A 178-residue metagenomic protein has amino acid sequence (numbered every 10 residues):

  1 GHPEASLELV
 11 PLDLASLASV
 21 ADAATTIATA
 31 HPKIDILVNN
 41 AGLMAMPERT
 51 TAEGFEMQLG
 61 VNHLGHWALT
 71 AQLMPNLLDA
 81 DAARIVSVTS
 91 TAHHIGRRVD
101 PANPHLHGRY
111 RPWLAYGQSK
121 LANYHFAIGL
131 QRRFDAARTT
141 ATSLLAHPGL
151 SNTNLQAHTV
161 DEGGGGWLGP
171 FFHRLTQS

Functional and structural regions predicted by a protein language model:
G1-E162: Rossmann-fold NAD(P)H-dependent dehydrogenase/reductase core
V20, S119, G169-S178: C-terminal helical subdomain
G165-G166: Conserved small-residue motifs centered on glycine
